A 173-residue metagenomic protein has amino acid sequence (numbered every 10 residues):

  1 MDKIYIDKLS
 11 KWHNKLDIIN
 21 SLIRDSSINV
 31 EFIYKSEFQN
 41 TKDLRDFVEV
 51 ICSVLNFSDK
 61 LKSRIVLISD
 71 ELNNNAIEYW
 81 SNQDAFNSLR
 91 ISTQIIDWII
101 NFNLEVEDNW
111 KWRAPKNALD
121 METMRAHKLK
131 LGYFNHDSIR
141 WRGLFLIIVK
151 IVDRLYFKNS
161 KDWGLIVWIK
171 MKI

Functional and structural regions predicted by a protein language model:
M1-L67: Bergerat-fold GHKL ATPase/HATPase_c domain
D59-R90, V149: Conserved ATP-binding N-box helix of the HATPase_c
S88-I99: Short beta-strand/loop element within the Bergerat-fold HATPase_c
I100-R140: Glycine-rich/acidic phosphate-handling loop/turn and adjacent ATP-lid/helix of nucleotide-binding kinase/ATPase domains
W112, K161-W168: Glycine-rich nucleotide-binding loop
W141-F145: Hydrophobic Leu site in an alpha-helix of the histidine kinase catalytic ATPase core
L146-W163: Conserved glycine-/histidine-rich ATP-lid loop and adjacent helix of the Bergerat-fold HATPase_c
I169-I173: C-terminal beta-strand of the catalytic ATP-binding
